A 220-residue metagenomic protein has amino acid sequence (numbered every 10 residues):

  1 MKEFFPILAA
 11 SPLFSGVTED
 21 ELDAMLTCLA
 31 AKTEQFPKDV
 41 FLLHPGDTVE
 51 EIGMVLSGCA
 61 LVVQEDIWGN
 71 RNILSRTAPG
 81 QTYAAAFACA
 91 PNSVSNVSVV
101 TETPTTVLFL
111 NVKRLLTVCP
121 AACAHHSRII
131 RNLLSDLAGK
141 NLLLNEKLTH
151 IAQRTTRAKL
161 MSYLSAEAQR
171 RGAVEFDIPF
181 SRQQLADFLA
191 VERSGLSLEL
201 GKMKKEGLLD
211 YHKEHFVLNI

Functional and structural regions predicted by a protein language model:
M1-T33, P37-K38, F87-P91: Cyclic nucleotide-binding regulatory module and flanking cytosolic helices
D39, E50-V63, A78-Q81: Glycine- and acidic-residue-biased ligand/ion/polar-headgroup-sensing regions
F41-D47: Short phosphate-coordinating micro-motif centered on Lys-Gly-acidic
I73-R131: Cyclic-nucleotide recognition modules
S95-V97, T117-A124, L143-A152, R170-A173: Short helix-to-loop capping/linker segments positioned immediately adjacent to catalytic or ligand/cofactor-binding
S127-I130, L134-L144: Long, hydrophobic or amphipathic alpha-helical segments
R154-K159, Y163-I220: Phosphate-/nucleic-acid-contacting segments
